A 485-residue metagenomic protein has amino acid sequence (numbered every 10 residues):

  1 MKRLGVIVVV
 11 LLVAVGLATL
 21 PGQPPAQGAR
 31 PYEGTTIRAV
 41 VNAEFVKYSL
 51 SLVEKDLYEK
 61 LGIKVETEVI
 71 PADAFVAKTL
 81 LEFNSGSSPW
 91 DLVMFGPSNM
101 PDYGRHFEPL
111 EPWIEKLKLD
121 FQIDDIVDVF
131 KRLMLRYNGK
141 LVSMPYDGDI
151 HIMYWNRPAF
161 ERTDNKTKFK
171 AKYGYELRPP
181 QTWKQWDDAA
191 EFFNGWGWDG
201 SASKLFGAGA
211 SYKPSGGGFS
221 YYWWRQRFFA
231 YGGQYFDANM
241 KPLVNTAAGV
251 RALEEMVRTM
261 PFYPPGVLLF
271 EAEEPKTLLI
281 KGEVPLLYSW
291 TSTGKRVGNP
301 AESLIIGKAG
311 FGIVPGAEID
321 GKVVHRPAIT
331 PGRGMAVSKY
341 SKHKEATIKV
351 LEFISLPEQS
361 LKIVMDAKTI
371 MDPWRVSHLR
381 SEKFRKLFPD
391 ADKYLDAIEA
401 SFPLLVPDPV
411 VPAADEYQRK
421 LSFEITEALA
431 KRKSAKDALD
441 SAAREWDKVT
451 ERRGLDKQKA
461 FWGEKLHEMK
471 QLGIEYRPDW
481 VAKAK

Functional and structural regions predicted by a protein language model:
P25-P31, G96-I152, E161, K204 (+5 more regions): Hinge/lid segment of periplasmic solute-binding proteins
R30, P112-I126, T167-P179, A210-S215 (+5 more regions): Short, solvent-exposed loop/beta-turn-alpha elements that line the ligand-binding surface or hinge of extracytoplasmic
E33-E44, I63-E68, D91-L92, A208: Short, well-ordered beta-strand elements
V46, E68-V69, R136, D392-E451: C-terminal capping/gating helix-and-loop segments adjacent to ligand/active sites or protein-protein/ligand interfaces
K55-I126, R136, K140-S143, T163 (+5 more regions): Extracytoplasmic "Venus flytrap"/periplasmic binding protein-like
Y137-D147, H151, Q181-K241, V284: Extracytoplasmic/periplasmic solute-binding protein
Q185-N194, W223, R227-L269, G310 (+1 more regions): Glycine-centered hinge/linker elements that transmit conformational signals in sensory and ligand-binding systems
S292-I305, A317-F423, Q458, W462-K485: C-terminal lobe and pocket-closing loops of periplasmic/extracytoplasmic Venus-flytrap solute-binding proteins
